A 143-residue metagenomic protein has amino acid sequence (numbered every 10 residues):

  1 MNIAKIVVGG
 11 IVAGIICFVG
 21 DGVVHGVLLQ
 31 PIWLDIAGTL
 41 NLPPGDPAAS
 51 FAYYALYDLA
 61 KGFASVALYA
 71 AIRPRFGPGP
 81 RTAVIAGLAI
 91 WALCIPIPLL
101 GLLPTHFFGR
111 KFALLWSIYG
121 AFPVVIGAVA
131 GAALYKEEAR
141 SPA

Functional and structural regions predicted by a protein language model:
M1-A143: Juxtamembrane/disordered regions of integral membrane proteins
